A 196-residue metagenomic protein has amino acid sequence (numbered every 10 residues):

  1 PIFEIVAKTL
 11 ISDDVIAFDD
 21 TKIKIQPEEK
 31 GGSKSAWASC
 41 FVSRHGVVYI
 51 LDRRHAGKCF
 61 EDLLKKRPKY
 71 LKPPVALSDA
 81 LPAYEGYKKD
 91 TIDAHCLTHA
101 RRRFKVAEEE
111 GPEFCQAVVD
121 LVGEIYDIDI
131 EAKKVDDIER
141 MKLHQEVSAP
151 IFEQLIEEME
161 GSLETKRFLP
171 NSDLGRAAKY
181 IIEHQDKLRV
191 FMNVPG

Functional and structural regions predicted by a protein language model:
P1-G196: Catalytic center-proximal scaffold of phosphoryl-transfer enzymes
